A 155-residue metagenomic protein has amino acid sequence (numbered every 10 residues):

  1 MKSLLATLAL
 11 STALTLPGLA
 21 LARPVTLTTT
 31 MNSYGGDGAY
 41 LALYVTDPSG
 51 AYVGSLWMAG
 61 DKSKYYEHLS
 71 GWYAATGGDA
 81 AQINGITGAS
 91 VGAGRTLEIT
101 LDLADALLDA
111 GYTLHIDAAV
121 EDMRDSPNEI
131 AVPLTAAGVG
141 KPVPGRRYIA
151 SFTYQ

Functional and structural regions predicted by a protein language model:
M1-L8: Bacterial N-terminal signal peptides that target proteins for export
T15-P17: N-terminal signal peptide c-region/cleavage motif recognized by signal peptidases
P24-G35: Short amphipathic, basic-aromatic surface patches that mediate peripheral association with negatively charged
S33-G36, D122-R124: Extended, low-complexity, turn-rich repeat/linker tracts enriched in Gly/Pro/Ser/Thr and Asp/Glu that occur
D37-L41: Short coil-to-beta strand junction motifs in C2/discoidin
A42-T46, H115-D117: Beta-strand signatures of extracellular beta-sandwich domains
P48-A110: Structured domain cores in non-transmembrane regions
L103-D105, D109-Q155: Glycine-rich, aromatic-bearing surface loops/beta-hairpins
